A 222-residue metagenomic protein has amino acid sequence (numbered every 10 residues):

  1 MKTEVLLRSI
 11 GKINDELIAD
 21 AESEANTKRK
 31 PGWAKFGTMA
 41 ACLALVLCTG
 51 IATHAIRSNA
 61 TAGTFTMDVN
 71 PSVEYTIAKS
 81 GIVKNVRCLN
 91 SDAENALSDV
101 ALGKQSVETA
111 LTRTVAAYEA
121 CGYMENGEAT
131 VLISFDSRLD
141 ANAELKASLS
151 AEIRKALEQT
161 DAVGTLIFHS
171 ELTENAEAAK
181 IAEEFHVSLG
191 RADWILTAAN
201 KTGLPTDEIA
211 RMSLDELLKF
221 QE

Functional and structural regions predicted by a protein language model:
M1-P31: Disordered, charged N-terminal biogenesis/targeting segments of membrane/secreted proteins
I10, A34-G63: Single-pass transmembrane signal-anchor helices and their membrane-water interface zones
A19, T49, Y75: Active-site-proximal flexible loops/turns
R29-A40, V100-K104: Generic amphipathic, hydrophobic interface segment in small proteins and small subunits
A55-E222: Polar, acidic low-complexity tracts enriched in Ser/Thr/Gln/Glu with frequent Gly/Pro and Thr-Pro motifs
